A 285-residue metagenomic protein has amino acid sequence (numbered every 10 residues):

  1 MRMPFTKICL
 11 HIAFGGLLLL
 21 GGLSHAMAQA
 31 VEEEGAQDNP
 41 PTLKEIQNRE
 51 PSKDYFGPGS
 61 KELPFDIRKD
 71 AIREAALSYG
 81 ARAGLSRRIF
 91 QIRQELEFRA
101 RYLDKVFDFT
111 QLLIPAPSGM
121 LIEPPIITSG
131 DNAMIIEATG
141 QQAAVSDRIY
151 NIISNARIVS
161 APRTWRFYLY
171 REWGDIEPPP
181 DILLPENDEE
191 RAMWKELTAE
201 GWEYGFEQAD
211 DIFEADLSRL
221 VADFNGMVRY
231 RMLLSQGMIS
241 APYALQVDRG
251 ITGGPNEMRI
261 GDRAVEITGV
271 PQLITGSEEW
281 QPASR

Functional and structural regions predicted by a protein language model:
M1-K7: N-terminal secretory signal peptides that target proteins for export/translocation
M3, N39-P40, E50, G57 (+5 more regions): Intrinsic-disorder/low-complexity coil detector
C9-G22: Bacterial N-terminal signal peptides
A13, L63-P64, R73, R87 (+6 more regions): Amphipathic alpha-helical interaction segments
L23-A28: Sec/Tat signal peptide C-region and signal peptidase I cleavage site
A30-W165: N-terminal Sec/ER secretory leader and immediately downstream segment of secreted/extracellular precursors
E123-R285: Mature extracytoplasmic/lumenal regions of exported proteins
